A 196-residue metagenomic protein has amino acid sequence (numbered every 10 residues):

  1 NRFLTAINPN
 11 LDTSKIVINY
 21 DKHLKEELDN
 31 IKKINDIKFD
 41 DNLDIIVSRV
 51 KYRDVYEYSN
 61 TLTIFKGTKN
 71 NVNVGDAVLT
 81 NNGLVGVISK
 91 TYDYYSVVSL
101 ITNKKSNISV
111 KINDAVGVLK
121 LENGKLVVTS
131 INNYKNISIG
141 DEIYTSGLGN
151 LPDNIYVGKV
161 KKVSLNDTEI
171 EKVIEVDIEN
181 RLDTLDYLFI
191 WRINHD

Functional and structural regions predicted by a protein language model:
N1-D196: Extracytoplasmic/periplasmic terminal helices and flexible tails
